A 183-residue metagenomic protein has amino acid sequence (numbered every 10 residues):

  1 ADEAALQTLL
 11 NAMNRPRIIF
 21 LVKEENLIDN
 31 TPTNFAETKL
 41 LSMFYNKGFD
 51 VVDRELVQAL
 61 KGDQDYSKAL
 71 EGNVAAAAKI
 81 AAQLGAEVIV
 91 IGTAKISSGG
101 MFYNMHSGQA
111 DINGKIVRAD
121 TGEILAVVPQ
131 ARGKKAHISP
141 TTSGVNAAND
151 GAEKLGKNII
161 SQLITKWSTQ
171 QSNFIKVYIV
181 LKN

Functional and structural regions predicted by a protein language model:
A1-D50, I164-N183: A structural "domain/chain start" motif
N14-I18, K47, G85-V90, H106-N113 (+2 more regions): Envelope-exposed proteins and targeting segments
F20-L84, V90: N-terminal segment of the mature soluble domain
V22-T31, D65-K68, F102, H137-N146 (+1 more regions): Second-shell loop/turn segments in exported
K23-N26, L56-V57, A94-S97, K115-G122 (+1 more regions): Solvent-exposed coil/turn segments that connect beta secondary-structure elements in extracytoplasmic/periplasmic
D29-E37, L70-V74, Y103-A110, T141-A152: Solvent-exposed, acidic/flexible segments
A69-D120: Surface-exposed short loop/turn segments
R118-K157: Short secondary-structure boundary motifs at beta->alpha junctions and helix caps
